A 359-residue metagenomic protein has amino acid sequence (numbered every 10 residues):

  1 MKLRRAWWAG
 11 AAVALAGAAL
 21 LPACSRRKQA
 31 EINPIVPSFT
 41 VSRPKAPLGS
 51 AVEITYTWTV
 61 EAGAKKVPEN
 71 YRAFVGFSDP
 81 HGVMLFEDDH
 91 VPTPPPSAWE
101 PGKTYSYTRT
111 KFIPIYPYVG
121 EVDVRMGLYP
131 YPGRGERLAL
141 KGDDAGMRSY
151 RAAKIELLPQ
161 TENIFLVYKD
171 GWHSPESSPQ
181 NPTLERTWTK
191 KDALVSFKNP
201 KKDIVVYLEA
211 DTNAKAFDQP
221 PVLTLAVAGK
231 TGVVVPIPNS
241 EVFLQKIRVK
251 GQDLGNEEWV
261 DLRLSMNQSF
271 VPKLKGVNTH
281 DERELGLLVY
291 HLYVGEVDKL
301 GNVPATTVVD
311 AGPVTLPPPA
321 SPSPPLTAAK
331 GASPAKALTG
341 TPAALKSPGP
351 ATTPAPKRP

Functional and structural regions predicted by a protein language model:
M1-P22: Sec-dependent bacterial lipoprotein signal peptides
C24-P359: C-terminal luminal/periplasmic domains and tails of membrane-associated envelope-modifying transferases
